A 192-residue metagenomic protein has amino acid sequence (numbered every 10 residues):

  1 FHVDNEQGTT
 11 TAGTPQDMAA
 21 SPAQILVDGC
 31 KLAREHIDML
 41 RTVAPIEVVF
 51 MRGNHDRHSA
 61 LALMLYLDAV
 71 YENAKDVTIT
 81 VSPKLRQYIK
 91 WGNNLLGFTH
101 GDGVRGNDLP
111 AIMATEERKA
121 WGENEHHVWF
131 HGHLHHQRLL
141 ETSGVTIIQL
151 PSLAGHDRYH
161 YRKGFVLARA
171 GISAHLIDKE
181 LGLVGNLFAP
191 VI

Functional and structural regions predicted by a protein language model:
F1-V77: Core catalytic region of metal-dependent phosphoesterases/phosphodiesterases, especially metallo-beta-lactamase-like
Y66-L85, K90-V191: Conserved beta-sheet core of the metallophosphoesterase superfamily
